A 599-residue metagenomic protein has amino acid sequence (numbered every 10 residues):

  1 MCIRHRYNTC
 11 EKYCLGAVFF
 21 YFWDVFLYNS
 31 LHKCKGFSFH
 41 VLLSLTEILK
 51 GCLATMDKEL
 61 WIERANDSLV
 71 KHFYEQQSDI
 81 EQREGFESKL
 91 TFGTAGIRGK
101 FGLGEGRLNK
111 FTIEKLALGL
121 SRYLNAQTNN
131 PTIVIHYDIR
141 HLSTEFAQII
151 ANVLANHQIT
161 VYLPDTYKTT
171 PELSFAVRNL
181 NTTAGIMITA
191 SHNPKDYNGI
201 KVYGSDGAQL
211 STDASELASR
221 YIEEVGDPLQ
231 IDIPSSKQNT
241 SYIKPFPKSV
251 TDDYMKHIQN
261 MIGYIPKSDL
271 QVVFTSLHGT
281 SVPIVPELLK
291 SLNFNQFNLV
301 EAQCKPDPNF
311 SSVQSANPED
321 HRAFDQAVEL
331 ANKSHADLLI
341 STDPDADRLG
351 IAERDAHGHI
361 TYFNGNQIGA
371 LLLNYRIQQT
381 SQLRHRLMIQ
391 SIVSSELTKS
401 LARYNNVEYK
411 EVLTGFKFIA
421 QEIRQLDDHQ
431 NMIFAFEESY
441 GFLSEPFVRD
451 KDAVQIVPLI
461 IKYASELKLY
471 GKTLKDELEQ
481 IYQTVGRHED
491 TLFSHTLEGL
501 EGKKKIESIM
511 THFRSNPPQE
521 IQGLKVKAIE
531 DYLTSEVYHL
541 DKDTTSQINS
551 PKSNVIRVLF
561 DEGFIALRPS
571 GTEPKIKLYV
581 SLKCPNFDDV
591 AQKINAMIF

Functional and structural regions predicted by a protein language model:
M1-H5: Conserved small/polar residues in nucleotide/adenosyl-binding loops
N8, K12-Y13, V18-F19, N29 (+2 more regions): N-terminal amphipathic/hydrophobic targeting modules at extreme N-termini, encompassing cleavable Sec/SRP-type signal
D57-I150, H157, I243-L270, T280: An N-terminal, well-structured beta->alpha segment
D79-L90, N198-D325, E329-A331: Gly/Ser/Thr-enriched, mixed-charge loops and adjacent short helices that form phosphate/oxyanion-binding elements
V134-Y197, F294-I351: N-terminal small/polar loop signature for handling phosphorylated ligands or for N-terminal nucleophile
D206-D232, N366-R386, Q390-L401, A453: Glycine-rich phosphate-binding loop plus the immediately following alpha-helix
N332, A336-L338, H359, Q379 (+4 more regions): Phosphate-binding and adjacent anionic-ligand microenvironments
